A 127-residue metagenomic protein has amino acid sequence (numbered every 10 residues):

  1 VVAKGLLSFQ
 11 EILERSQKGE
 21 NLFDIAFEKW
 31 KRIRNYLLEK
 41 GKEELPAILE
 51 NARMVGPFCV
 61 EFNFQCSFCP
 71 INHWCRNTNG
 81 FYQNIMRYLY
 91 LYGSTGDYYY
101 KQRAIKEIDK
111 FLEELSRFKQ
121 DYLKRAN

Functional and structural regions predicted by a protein language model:
V1-N127: Cysteine-centered metal-binding/redox modules
